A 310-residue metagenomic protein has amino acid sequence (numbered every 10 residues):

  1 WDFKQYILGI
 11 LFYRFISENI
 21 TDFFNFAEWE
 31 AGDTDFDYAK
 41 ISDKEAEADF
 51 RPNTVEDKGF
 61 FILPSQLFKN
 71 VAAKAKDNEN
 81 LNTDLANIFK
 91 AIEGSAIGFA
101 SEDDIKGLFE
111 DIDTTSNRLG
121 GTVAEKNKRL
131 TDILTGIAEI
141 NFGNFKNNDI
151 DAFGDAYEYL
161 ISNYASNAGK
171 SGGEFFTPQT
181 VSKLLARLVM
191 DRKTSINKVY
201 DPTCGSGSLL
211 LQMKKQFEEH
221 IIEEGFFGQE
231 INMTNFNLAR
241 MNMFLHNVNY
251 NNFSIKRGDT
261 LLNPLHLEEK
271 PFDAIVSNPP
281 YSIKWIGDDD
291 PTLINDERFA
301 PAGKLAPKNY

Functional and structural regions predicted by a protein language model:
W1-L184, L188-V189, N251-T260: Non-catalytic, mostly N-terminal accessory regions of nucleic-acid modification and defense proteins
F3-Y6, F12-F15, F153, Y157-Y159 (+10 more regions): Aromatic side chains
F12, I20, L209, A300-L305: Aromatic-residue hotspot detector
N127, E269, A306-Y310: Short, solvent-exposed loop/helix junctions and linker helices that flank or host conserved functional motifs
F142, S166-S171, I222-F226, F299-G303: Glycine- and acidic
S166, T177-P178, N263, P301-P307: Generic structural "secondary-structure junction" signal
S171-S277, S282-K284, D289, L293: Conserved S-adenosyl-L-methionine
S282-Y310: Mobile active-site "lid"/loop adjacent to the S-adenosyl-L-methionine
